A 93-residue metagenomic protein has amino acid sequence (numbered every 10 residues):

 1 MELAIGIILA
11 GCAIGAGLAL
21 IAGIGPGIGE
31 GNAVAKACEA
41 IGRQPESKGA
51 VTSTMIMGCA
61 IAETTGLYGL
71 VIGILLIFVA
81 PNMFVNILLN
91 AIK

Functional and structural regions predicted by a protein language model:
M1-K93: Hydrophobic alpha-helical transmembrane segments of small proteolipidic membrane proteins, enriched in energy-coupled
